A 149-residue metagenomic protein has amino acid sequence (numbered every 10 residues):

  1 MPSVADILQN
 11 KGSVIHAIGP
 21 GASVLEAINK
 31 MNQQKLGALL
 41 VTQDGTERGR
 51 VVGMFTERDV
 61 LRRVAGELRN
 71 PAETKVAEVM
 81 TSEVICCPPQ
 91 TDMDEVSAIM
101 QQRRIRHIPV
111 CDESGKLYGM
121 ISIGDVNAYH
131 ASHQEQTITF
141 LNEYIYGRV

Functional and structural regions predicted by a protein language model:
M1-S13, T56-Q101, I123-V149: Tandem CBS (Bateman) regulatory domains
V14-H16, R48-V51, V84-I85: Short active-site oxyanion
I18-L36, Q43, L68, C86-R104 (+2 more regions): The conserved cystathionine-beta-synthase
A22-L25, G45, E78-V79, S114 (+1 more regions): Residue-level signal for alpha-helical context at structural boundaries
M31-Q34, L39-D59, M100, I108-V126: A glycine-centered beta-loop-beta connector
